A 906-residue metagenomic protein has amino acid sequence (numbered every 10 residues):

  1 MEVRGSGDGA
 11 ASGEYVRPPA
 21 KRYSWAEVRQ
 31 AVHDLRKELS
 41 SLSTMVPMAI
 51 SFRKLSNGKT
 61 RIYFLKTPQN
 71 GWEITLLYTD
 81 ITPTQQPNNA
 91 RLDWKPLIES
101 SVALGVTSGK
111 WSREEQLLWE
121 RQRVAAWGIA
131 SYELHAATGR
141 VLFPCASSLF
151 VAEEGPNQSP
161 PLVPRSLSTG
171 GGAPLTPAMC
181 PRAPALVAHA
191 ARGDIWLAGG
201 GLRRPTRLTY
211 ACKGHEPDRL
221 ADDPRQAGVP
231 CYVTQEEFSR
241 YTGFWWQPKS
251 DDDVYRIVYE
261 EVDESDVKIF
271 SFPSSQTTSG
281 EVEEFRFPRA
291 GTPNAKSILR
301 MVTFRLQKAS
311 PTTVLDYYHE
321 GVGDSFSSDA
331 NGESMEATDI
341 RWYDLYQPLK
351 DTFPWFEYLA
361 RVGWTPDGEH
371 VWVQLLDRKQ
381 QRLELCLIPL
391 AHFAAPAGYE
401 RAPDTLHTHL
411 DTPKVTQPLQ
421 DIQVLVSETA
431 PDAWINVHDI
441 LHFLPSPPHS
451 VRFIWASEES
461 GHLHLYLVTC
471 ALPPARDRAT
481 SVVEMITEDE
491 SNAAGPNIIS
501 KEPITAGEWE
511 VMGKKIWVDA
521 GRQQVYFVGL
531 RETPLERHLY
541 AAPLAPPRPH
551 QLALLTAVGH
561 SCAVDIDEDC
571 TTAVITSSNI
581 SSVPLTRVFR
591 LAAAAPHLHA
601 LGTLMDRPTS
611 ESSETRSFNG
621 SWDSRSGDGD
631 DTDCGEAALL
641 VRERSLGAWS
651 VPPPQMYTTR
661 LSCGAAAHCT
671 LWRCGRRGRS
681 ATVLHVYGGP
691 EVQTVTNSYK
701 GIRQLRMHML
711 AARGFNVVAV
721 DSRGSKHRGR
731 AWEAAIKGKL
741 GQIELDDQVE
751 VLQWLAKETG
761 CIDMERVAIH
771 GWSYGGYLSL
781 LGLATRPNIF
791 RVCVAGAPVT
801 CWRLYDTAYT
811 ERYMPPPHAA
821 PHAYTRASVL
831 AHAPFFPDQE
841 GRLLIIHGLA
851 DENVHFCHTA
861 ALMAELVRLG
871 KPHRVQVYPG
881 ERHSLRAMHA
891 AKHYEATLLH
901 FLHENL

Functional and structural regions predicted by a protein language model:
E2-T572, S610, S617-S621, R625-T632 (+1 more regions): Beta-propeller folds
R4, K268-I269, L359-A360, S491-A493 (+1 more regions): Serine-hydrolase catalytic core recognition
